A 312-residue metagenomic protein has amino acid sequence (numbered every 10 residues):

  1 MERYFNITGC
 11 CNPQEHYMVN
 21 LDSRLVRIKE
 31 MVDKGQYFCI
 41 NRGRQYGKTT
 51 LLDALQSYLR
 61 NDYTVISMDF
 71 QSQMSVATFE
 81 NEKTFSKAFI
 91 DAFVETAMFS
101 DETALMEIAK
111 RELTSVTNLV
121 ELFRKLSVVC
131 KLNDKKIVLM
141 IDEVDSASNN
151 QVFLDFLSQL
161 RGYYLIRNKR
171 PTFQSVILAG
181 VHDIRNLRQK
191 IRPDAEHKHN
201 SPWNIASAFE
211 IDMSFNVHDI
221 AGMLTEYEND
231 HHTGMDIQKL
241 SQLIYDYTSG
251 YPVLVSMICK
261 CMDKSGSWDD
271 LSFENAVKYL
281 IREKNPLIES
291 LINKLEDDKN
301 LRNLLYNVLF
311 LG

Functional and structural regions predicted by a protein language model:
M1-Y58, K125-V129: Walker A/P-loop-proximal flanking segment of P-loop NTPase domains
S57-I66: Post-Walker A helix-loop "phosphate-sensing" segment adjacent to the P-loop in P-loop NTPases
I66, S72, T78-A104: Conserved NTP-binding/hydrolysis module of P-loop NTPases
Q71-S75, S146, V181-N186, N216-I220 (+1 more regions): Conserved nucleotide-binding/hydrolysis micro-motifs of P-loop NTPases
A77-E80, T103-S127: Short glycine-rich substrate-engagement loop in P-loop NTPases that contacts/grips substrate
T114-D183, I191-H197: Conserved Walker B catalytic segment
L187-D246: Helix-loop-helix "sensor" segment of P-loop NTPases
G222-G312: Winged-helix-like regulatory helical subdomains adjacent to P-loop NTPase cores
